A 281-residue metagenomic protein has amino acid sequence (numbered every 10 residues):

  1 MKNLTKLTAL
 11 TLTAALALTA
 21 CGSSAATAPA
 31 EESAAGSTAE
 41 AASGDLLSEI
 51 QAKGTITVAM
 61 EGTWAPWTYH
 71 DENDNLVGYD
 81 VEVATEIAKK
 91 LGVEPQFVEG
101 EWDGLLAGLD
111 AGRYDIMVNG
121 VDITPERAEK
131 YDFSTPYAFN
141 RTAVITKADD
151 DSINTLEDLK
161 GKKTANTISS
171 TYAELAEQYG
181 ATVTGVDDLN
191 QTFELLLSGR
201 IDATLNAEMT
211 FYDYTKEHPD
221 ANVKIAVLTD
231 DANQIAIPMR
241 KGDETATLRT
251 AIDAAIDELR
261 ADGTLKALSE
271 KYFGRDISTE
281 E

Functional and structural regions predicted by a protein language model:
K6, L18-S33, S37: Bacterial lipoprotein signal-peptidase II cleavage site
G22, V81-E82, E86-K90, S170 (+1 more regions): Extended ligand-binding regions for polar small-molecule ligands
S23, E40-A41, T171-D187, V223-V227 (+1 more regions): Ligand-binding clefts/hinges and TM-proximal coupling segments of bilobed small-molecule sensing domains
A39-G120: Extracytoplasmic small-molecule ligand-binding "clamshell" domains of the periplasmic binding protein/Venus flytrap
F97-A107, D151, S169-S170, T184-S198 (+1 more regions): Short helix-initiation/N-cap motifs at beta->coil->alpha
V121-E129, L175-Q178, D202-A232: A ligand-binding cleft/hinge motif common to bilobed small-molecule-binding domains
F139-T146, Y212-A254, R275-E281: Periplasmic-binding protein-like
K147-K163: Flexible hinge/capping segments at coil-to-helix
